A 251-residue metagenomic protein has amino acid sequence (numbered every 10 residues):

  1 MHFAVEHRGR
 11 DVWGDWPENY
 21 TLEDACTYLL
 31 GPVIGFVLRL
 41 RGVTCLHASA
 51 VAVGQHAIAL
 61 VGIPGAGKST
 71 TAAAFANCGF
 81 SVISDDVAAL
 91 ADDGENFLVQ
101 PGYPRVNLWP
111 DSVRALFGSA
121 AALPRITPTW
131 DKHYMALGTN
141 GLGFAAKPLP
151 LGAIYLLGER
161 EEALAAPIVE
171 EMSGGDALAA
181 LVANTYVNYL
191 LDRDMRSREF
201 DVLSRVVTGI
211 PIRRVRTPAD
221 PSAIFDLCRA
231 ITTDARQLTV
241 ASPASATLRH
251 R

Functional and structural regions predicted by a protein language model:
M1-L40: Charged, amphipathic alpha-helical linker segments immediately N-terminal to NTP-binding catalytic cores
L38, G42, P211-I212: Generic structural signal for secondary-structure transition and capping sites
L40-A50: Pre-Walker A adenine-sensing motif
S49, V53-V61, C78-R251: Glycine-rich, often acidic-flanked micro-motifs that create phosphate/phosphodiester-binding or positioning elements
G65: Walker A (P-loop) phosphate-binding loop of P-loop NTPases
K68: Conserved lysine of the Walker
T71-A72: Post-Walker A alpha-helix
F75: Aromatic pocket-lining residues of Rossmann-like dinucleotide-binding sites
